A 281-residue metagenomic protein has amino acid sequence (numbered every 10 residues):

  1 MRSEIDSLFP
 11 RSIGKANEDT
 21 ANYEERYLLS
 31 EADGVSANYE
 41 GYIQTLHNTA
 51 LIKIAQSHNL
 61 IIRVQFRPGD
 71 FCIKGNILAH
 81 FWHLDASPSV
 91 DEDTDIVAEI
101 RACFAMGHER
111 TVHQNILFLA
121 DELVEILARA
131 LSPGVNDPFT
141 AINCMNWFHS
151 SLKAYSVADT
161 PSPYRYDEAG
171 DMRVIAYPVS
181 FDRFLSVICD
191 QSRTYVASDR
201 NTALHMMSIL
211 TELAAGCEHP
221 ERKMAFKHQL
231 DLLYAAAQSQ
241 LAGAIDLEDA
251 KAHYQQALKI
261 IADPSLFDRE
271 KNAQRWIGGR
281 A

Functional and structural regions predicted by a protein language model:
M1-L60, R67, N76-H80, P88 (+1 more regions): Short basic (Lys/Arg) and small-residue
D85: Inter-helical turn/loop segments and adjacent helix faces that build the functional surface of alpha-helical bundle
